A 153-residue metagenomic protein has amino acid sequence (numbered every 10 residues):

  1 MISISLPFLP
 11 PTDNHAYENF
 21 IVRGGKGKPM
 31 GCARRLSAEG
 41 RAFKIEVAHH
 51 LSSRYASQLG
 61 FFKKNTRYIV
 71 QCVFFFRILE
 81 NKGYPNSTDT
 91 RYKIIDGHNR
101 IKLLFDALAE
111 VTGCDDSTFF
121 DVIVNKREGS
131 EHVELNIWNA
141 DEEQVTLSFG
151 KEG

Functional and structural regions predicted by a protein language model:
M1-G153: Acidic, proline/glycine-enriched N-terminal capping motif
